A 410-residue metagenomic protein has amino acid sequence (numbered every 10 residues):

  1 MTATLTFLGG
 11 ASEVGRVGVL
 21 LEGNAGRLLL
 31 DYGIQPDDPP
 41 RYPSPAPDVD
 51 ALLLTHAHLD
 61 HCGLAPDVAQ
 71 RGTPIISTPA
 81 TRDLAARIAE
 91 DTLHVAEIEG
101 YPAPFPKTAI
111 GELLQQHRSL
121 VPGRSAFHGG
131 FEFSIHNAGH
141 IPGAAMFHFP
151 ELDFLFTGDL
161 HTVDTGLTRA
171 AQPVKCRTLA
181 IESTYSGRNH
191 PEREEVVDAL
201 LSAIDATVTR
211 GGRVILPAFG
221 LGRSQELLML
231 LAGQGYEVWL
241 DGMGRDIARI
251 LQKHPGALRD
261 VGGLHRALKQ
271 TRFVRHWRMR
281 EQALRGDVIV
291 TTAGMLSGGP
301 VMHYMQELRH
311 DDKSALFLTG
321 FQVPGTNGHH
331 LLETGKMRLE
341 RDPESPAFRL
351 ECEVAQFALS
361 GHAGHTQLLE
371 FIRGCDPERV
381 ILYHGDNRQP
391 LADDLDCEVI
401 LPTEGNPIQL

Functional and structural regions predicted by a protein language model:
M1-P47, R118-R169, E281, V288 (+4 more regions): Core dinuclear metal-dependent hydrolase active-site scaffold
A11-R16, L20-Q116, T162-R169, V196 (+1 more regions): Pre-active-site segment of Zn-dependent metallo-hydrolases
L30-Y32, V49-D60, L64-A65, I75-P79 (+10 more regions): Active-site neighborhood of phospho(di)ester-bond hydrolases with catalytic His/Asp-centered motifs
A89-I141, G256-G286: Metallo-beta-lactamase
E97, Y101, R249-K269, T326-L350: Acidic, Ser/Thr-rich peripheral helices and adjacent loops at domain boundaries
G139-A144, E151-R177, E182-T184, N189-H190 (+2 more regions): Active-site-proximal loop/helix segments of hydrolase catalytic cores
V163-D241, A315, R338-I400: Cap/insert and terminal regions of metallo-dependent hydrolase folds
L200-P324, Y383: Hard-cation-handling environments
